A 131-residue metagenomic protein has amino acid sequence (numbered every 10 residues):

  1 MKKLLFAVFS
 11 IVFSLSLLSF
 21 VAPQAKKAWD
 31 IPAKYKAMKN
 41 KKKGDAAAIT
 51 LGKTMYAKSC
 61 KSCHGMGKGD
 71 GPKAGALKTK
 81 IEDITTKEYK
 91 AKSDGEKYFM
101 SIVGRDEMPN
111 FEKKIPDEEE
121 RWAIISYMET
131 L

Functional and structural regions predicted by a protein language model:
M1-P23: N-terminal export/membrane-targeting signals
A22-Q24, G75-E82, M100-L131: Axial heme c-ligation environment in periplasmic c-type cytochrome domains
A25-M55: Electrostatic cytochrome c docking/interface patches
P32, A47, K53-T79, E107-N110 (+1 more regions): Periplasmic/extracellular electron-transfer cofactor-ligation site, primarily the c-type cytochrome heme-c attachment
G44, Y89, I115-P116: Alpha-helical hairpin
G44-A47, L51, M55, E96 (+2 more regions): Extracytoplasmic/secreted proteins, especially bacterial periplasmic and envelope-associated proteins
E82-A91: Short microdomains enriched in Cys/His and/or Lys/Arg
K90-M100, G104: Short Fe-S-cluster ligation motifs
